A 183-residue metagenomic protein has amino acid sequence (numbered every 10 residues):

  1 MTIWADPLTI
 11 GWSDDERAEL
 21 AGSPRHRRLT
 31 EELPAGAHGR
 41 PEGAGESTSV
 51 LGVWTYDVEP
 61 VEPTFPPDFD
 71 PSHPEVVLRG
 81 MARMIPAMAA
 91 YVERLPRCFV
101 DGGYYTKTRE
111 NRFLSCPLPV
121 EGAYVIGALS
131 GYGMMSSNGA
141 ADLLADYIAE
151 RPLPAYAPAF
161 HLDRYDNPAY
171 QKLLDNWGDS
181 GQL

Functional and structural regions predicted by a protein language model:
M1-V120: Active-site lid/adjacent beta-loop-alpha segment flanking the redox-cofactor pocket in flavoenzymes
L78-L183: C-terminal catalytic lobe of FAD-dependent flavoproteins
